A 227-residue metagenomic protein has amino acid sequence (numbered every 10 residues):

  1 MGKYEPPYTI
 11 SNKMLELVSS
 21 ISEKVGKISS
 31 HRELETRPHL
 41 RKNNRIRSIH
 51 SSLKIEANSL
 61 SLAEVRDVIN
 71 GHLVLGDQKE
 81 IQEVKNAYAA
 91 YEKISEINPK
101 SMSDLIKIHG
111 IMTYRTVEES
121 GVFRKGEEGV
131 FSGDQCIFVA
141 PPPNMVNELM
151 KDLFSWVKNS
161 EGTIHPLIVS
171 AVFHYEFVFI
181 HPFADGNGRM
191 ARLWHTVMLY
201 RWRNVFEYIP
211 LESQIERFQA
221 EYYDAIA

Functional and structural regions predicted by a protein language model:
M1-A227: FIC/Doc superfamily catalytic core
